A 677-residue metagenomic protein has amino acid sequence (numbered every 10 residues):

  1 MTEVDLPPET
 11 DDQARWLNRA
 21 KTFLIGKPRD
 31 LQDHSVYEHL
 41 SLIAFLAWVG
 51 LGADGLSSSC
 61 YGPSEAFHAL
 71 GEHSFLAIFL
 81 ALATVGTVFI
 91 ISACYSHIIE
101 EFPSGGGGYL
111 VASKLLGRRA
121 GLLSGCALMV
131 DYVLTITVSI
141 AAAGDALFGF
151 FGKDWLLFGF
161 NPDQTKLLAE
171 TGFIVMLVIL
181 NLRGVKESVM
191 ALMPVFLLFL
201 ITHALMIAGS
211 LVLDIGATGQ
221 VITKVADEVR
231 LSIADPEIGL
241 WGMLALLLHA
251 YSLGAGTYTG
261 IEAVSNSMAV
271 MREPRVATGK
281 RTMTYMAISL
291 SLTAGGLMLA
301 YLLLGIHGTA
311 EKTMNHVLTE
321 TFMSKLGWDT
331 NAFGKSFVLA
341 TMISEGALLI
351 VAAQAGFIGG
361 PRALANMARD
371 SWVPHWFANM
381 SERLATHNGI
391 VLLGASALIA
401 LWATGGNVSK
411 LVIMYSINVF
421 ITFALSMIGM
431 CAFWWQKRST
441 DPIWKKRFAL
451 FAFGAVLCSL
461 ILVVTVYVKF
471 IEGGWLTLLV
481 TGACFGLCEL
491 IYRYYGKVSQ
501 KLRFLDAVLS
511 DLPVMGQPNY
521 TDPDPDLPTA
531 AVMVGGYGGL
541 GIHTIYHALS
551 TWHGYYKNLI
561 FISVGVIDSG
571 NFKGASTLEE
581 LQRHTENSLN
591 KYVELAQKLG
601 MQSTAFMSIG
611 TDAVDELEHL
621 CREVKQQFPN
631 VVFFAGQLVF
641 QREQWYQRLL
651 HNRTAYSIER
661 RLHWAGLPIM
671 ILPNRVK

Functional and structural regions predicted by a protein language model:
M1-G62, A93, S104, S113-K114 (+3 more regions): Membrane-interface "cap" regions at the ends of multi-pass membrane proteins
M1-S35, K497-K677: Cytosolic C-terminal regulatory domains/tails of membrane transporters and channels
D33-H34, L197, I201-T259, V468 (+1 more regions): Helix-loop-helix junctions that connect adjacent transmembrane segments in multi-pass membrane transporters
A66-S113, R118-A127, T137-F173, L198 (+2 more regions): Extracellular loop-to-transmembrane helix junctions
G117, Y285-V351, F377-G405: TM-loop-TM module centered on a large, flexible mid-protein loop between adjacent transmembrane helices in multi-pass
R118, D163-G172, V270-T293, A365-W402 (+1 more regions): Loop-to-transmembrane helix boundary motifs in multi-pass membrane proteins
L198-L231, M298-G305, S426-T440, L490-Q500: Hydrophobic alpha-helical segments and their helix-loop junctions in multi-pass secondary transporters
W376-H387, F423-G473, K501, L505-V508: C-terminal membrane-solvent junction of multi-pass transporters and transport-like membrane proteins
